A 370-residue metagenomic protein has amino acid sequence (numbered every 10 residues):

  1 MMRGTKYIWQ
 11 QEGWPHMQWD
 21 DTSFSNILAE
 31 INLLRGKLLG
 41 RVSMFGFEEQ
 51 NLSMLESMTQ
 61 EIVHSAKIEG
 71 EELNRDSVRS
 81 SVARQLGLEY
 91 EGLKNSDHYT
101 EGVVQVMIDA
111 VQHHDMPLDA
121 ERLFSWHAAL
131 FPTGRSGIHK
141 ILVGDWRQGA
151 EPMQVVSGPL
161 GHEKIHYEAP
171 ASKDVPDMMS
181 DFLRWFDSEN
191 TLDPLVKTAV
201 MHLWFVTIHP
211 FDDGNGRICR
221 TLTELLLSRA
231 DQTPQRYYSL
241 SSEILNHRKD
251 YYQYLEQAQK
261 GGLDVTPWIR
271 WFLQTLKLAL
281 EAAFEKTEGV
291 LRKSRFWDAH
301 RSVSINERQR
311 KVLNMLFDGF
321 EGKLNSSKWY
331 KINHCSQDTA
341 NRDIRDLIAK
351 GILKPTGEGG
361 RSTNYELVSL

Functional and structural regions predicted by a protein language model:
M1-L370: FIC/Doc superfamily catalytic core
